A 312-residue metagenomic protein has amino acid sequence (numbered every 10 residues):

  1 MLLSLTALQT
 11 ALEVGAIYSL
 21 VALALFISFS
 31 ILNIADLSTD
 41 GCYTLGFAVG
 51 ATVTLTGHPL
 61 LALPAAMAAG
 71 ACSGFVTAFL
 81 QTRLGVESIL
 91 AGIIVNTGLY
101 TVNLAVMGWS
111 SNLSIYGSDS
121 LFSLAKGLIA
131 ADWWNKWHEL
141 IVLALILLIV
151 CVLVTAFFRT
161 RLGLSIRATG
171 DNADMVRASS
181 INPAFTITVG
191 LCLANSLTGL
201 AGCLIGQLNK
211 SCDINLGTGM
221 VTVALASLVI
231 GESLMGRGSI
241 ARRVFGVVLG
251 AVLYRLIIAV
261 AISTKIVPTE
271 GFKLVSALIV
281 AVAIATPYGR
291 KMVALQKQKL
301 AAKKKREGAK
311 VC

Functional and structural regions predicted by a protein language model:
L5-L61, F79-G85, V229-R237, A241: Single transmembrane alpha-helix segments in multi-pass membrane proteins
A16, G41, L60-A68, L90 (+5 more regions): Hydrophobic alpha-helical transmembrane segments
H58-T97, V102, L147-L148, G250 (+1 more regions): Alpha-helical transmembrane segments within multi-pass membrane transporters and channels
S73, N135-V221: Helix-loop-helix "hairpin" substructures at the membrane interface of multi-pass membrane proteins
F79, I94-L121, K126-G127, V150 (+4 more regions): Alpha-helical transmembrane segments in inner-membrane proteins
S88, G92, L99-R159, T188 (+4 more regions): Transmembrane helix-bundle core of multi-pass membrane transporters and related energy-transducing complexes
D171-A178, N182-F185, I257-C312: Cytosolic-side transmembrane-helix boundaries in multi-pass membrane proteins
N195-K273: Transmembrane alpha-helical segments in multi-pass inner-membrane proteins
